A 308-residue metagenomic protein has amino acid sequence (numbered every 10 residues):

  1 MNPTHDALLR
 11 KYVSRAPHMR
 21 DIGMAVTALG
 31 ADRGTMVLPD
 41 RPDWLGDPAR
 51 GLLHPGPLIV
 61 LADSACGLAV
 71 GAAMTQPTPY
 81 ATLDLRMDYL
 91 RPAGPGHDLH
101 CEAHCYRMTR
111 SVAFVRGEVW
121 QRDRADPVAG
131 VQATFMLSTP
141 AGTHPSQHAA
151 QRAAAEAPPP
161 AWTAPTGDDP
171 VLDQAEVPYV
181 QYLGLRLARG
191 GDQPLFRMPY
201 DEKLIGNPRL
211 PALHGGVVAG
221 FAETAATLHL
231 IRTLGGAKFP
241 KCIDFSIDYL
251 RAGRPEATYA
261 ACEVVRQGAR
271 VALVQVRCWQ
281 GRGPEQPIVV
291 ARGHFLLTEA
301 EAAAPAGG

Functional and structural regions predicted by a protein language model:
M1-P39, D43, G142-E202, G307-G308: Non-catalytic linker/capping segments at the edges of enzyme domains
H18-I22, A81-L83, A113, Y179-L183 (+3 more regions): Short, basic and Ser/Thr-rich N-terminal targeting/leader segments
V37-G67, P199-A225: Hot-dog-fold acyl-thioester-processing enzymes
L38-D40, Y89, L137, M198-Y200 (+2 more regions): Hydrophobic residues in beta-strands and at strand termini
L53, G67-H100, C105, Q132 (+2 more regions): Hydrophobic beta-strand-centered segment that forms part of the acyl-chain substrate-binding groove
Y80, A93-P95, H100-T166, G253-G308: HotDog/MaoC-like acyl-thioester-processing domains
